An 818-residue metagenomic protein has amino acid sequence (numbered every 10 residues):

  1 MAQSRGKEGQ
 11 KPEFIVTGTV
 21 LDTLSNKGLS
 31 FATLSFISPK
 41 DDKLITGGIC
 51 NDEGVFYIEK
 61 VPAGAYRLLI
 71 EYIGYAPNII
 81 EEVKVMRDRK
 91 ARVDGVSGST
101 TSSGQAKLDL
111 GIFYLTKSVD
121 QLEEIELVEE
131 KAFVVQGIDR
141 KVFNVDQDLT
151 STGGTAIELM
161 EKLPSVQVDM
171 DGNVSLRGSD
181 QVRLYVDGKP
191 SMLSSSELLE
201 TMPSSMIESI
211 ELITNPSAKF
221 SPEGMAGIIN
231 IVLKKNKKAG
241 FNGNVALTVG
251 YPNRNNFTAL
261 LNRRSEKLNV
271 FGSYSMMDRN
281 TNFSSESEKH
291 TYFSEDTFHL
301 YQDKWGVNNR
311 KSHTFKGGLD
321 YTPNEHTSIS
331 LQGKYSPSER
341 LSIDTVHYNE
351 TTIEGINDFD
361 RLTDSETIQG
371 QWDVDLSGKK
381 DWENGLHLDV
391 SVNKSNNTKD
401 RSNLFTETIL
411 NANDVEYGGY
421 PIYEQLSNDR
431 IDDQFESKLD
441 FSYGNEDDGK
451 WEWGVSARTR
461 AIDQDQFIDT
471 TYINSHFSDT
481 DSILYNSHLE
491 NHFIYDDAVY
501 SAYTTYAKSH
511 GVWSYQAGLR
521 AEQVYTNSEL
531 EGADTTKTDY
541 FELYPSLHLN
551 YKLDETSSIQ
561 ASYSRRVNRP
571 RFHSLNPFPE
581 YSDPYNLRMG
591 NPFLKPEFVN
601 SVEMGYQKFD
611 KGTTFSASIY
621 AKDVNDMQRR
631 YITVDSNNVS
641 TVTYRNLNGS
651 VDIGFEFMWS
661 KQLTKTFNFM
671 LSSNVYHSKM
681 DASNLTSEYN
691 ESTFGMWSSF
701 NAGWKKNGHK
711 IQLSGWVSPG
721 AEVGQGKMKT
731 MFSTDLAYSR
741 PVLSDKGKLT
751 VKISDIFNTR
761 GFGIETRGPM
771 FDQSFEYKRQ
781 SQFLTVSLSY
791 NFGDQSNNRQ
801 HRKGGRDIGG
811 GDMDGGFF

Functional and structural regions predicted by a protein language model:
L21, T33-I37, E71-I73, K90-L149 (+3 more regions): Short, acidic, small-residue-rich periplasmic hinge/interaction motif at the N-terminus of Gram-negative outer-membrane
P39-V55: Short, acidic Ser/Thr/Gly-rich low-complexity loop/linker segments typical of extracellular and cell-surface proteins
I112-Y114, A156-E158, V174, E197-L198 (+3 more regions): N-terminal periplasmic accessory domains that precede and gate Gram-negative outer-membrane beta-barrel machines
K162, K189-T214: Short acidic/polar hinge/loop motifs at secondary-structure boundaries that mediate gating or recognition
P222-I229, K237-E288, R310-H313: Outer-membrane beta-barrel translocator/receptor signature
G227, I231-V245, S284, E288 (+11 more regions): Surface-exposed extracellular loop regions of Gram-negative outer-membrane beta-barrel proteins
D303, Q425, Q434-K438, L484-N491 (+4 more regions): Outer membrane beta-barrel strand-and-loop segments of large Gram-negative receptors, especially TonB-dependent
Q371, N491-Y495, V567-S616, A621-D623 (+3 more regions): Outer-membrane beta-barrel signature, preferentially recognizing the C-terminal barrel domain of Gram-negative
